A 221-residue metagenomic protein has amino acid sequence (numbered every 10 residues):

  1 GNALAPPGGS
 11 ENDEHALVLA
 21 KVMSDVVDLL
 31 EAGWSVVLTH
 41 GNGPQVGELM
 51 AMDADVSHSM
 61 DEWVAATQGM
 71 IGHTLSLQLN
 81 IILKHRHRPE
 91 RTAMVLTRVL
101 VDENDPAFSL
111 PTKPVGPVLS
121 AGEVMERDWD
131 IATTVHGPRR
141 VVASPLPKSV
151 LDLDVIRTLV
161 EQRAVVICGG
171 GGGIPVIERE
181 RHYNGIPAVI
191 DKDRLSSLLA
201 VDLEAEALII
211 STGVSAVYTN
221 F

Functional and structural regions predicted by a protein language model:
G1-L4, V150, R157-R194: Catalytic-site beta-strand/loop segments enriched in glycine and acidic/polar residues
G1-V37, E48-D53, T158-E161: N-terminal glycine-/serine-/threonine-rich phosphate-binding loop
P7-S10, E48-M52, N104-L110, E178-R181 (+1 more regions): Short acidic, glycine/serine/threonine-rich loops at helix termini
H15-V22, N184-A207: Gly/Ser/Thr-rich active-site loops/lids in small-molecule metabolic enzymes that frequently grip phosphoryl groups
D28-A32, T74-K84, R179, L198-E206: Alpha-helix C-terminal capping segments
S35-E48, R91-L96, C168-G169, L208-V214: Short beta-strand segments at enzyme active-site cores
A54-V166: Ligand-binding beta-strand-loop-alpha-helix segment within the catalytic cores of soluble metabolic enzymes
G173, I177-R179, L203-F221: Glycine-rich phosphate/pyrophosphate-binding loops and their adjacent beta-strand/loop elements at enzyme active sites
